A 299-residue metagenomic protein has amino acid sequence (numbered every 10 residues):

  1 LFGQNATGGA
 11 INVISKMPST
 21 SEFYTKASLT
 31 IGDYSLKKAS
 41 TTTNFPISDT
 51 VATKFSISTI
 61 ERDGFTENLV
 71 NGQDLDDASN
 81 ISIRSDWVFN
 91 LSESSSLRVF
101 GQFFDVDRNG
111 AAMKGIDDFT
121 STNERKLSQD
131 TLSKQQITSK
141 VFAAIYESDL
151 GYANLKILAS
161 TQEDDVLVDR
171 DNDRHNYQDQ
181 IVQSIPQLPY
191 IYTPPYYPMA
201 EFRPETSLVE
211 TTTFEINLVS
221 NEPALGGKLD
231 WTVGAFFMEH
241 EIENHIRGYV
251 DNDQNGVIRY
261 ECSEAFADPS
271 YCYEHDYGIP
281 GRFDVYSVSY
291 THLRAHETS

Functional and structural regions predicted by a protein language model:
L1-N68, Q73-I83, S95, K140 (+2 more regions): Outer-membrane beta-barrel translocator/receptor signature
Q4, T66, G110, N244-I246: Short, solvent-exposed loop/turn and secondary-structure capping segments
V13-T20, A39, S58-D63, I116-T122 (+5 more regions): Short amphipathic alpha-helical segments, especially helix-boundary/capping motifs
F23-K26, T66-N71, N123-D130, P195-F202 (+1 more regions): Extracytoplasmic loops and strand-loop junctions of Gram-negative outer membrane beta-barrel proteins
T50, G72, D76-T232, M238-E241: Outer-membrane beta-barrel domain signature, strongest for Gram-negative TonB-dependent receptors and also present
D117-S128, N176-I191, H245-S287: Surface-exposed loop/turn segments flanking beta-strands in extracellular/periplasmic regions
T291-T298: Conserved small/polar residues in nucleotide/adenosyl-binding loops
